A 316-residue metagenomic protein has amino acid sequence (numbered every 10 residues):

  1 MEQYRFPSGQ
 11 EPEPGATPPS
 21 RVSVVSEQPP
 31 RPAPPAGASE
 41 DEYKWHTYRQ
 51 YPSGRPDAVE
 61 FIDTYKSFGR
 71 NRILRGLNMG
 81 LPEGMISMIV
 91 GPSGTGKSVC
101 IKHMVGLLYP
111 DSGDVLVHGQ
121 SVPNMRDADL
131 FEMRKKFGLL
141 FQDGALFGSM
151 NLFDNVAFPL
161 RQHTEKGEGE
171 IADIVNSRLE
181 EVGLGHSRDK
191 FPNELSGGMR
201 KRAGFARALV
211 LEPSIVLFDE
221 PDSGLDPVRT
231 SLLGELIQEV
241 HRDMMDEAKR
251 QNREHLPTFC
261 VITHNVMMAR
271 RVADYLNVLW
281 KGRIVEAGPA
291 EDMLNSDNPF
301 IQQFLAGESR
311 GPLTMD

Functional and structural regions predicted by a protein language model:
V105: Helix-to-loop junction immediately C-terminal to a conserved catalytic motif
Q120-S121, E168-H186, Q238: Conserved ABC ATPase "signature" region
F153-R161, A172: Short helical segment in ABC ATPase nucleotide-binding domains corresponding to the A-loop/adjacent helical element
F191-L195, M199: Conserved ABC ATPase signature
E212: Conserved catalytic motifs of ABC-family nucleotide-binding domains
V216-D219: Catalytic Walker B motif of ABC-type/P-loop ATPase nucleotide-binding domains
